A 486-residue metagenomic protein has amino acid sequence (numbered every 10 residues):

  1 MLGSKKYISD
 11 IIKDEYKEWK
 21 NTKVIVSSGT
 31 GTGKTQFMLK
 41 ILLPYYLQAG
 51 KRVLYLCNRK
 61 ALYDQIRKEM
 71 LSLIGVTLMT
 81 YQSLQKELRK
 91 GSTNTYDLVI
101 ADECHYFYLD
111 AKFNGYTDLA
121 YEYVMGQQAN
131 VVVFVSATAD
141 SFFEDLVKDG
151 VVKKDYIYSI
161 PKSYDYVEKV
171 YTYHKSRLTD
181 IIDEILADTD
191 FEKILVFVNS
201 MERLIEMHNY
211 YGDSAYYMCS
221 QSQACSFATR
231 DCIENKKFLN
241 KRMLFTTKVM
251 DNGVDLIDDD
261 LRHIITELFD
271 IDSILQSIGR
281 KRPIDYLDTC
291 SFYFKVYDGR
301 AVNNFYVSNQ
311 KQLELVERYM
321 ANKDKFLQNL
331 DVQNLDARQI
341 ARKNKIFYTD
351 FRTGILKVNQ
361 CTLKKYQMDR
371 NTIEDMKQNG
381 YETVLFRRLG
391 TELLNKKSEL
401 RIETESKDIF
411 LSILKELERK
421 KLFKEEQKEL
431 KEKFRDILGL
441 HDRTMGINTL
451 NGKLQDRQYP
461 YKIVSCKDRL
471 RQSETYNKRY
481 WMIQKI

Functional and structural regions predicted by a protein language model:
S27-T32, H105-Y106, A120-V147: Conserved helicase ATPase motor motifs in RecA-like P-loop NTPase domains
T30, T35, V53-Y63, E184-Y211: Conserved strand-helix element at the start of the C-terminal RecA-like helicase core
I41-L42, N309-I486: The feature captures the C-terminal accessory region of ATP-dependent helicases and related nucleic-acid translocases
Y55-D97, F227-E234: Inter-Walker segment of RecA-like/P-loop motor cores
S92-Q127: SF2 helicase catalytic motif II
A139-I185: Interdomain hinge/linker at the junction between the two RecA-like core domains of SF2 helicases
Y216-T247: Conserved helicase ATPase core of P-loop NTP-dependent helicases/translocases
E267-F292: Conserved SF2 helicase motif VI
